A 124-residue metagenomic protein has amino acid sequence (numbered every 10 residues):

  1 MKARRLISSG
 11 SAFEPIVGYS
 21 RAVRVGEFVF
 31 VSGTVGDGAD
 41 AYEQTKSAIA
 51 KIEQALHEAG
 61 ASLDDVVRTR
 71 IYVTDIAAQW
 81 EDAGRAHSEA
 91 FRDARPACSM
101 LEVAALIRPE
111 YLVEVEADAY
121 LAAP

Functional and structural regions predicted by a protein language model:
M1-P124: Short, polar/acidic, helix-capping and beta-turn segments at strand->helix junctions that line the mouths
